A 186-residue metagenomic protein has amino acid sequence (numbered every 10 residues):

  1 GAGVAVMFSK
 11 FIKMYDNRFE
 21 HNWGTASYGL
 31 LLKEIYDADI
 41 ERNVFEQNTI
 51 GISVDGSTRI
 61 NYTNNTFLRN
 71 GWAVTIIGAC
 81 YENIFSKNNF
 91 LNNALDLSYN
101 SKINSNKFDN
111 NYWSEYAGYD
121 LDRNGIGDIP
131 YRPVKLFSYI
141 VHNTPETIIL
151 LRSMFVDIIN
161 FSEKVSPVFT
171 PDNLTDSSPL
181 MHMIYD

Functional and structural regions predicted by a protein language model:
A2-F8, A26-E34, I50-G56, W72-A79 (+2 more regions): Glycine-rich beta-solenoid repeat tracts in large extracellular/virion proteins
A5, K13, R18, L31-L32 (+8 more regions): Extracellular beta-strand solenoid repeats
S27, D37, R59-Y62, G71 (+2 more regions): Active-site lining segments that contact anionic ligands and/or coordinate catalytic metals
S57-N70, Y139-H142: A short, hydrophobic/aromatic-rich structural module that often spans a beta strand with its adjoining loop
A79-D186: Acidic, glycine- and Ser/Thr-rich low-complexity intrinsically disordered tracts in extracellular/secreted proteins
